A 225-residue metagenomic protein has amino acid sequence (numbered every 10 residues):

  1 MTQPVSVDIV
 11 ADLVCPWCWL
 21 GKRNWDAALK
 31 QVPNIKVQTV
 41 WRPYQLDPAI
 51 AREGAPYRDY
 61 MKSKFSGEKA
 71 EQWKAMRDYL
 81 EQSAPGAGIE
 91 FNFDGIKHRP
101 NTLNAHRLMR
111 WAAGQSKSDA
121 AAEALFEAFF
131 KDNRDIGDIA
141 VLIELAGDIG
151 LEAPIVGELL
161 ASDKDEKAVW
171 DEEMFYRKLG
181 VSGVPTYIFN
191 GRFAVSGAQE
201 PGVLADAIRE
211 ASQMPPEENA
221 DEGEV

Functional and structural regions predicted by a protein language model:
Q3-N34, M109-V225: C-terminal cap of thioredoxin/glutaredoxin-like
R23-F129, N219-E224: Structural alpha/beta surface segment adjacent to cysteine/selenocysteine redox centers across thiol/disulfide enzymes
